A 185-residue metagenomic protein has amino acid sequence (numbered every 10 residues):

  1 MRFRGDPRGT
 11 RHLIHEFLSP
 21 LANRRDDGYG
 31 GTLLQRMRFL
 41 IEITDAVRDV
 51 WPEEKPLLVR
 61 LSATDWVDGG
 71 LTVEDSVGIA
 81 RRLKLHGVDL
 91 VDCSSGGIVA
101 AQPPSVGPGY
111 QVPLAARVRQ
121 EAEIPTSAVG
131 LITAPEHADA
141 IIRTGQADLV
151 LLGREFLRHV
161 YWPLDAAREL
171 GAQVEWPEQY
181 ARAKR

Functional and structural regions predicted by a protein language model:
M1-R185: Flavin-dependent oxidoreductase catalytic cores
